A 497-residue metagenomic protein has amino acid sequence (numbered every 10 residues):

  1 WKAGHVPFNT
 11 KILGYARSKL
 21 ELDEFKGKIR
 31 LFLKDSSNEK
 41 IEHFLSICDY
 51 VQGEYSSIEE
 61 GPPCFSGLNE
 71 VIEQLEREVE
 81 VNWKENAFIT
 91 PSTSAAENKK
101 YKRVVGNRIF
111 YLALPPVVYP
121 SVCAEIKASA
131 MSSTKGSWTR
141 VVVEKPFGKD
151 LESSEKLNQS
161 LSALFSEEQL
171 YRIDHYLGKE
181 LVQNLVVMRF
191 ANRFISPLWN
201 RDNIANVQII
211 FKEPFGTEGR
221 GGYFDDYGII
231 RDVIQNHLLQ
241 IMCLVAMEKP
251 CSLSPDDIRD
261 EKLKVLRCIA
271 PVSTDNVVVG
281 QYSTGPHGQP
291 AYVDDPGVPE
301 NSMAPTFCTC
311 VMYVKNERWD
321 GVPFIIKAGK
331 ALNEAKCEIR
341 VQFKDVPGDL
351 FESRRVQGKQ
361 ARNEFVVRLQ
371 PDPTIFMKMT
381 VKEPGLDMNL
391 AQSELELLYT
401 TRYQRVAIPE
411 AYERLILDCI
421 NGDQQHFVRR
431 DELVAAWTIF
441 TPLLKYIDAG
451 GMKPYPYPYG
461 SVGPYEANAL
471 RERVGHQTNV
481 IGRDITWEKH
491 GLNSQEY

Functional and structural regions predicted by a protein language model:
W1-V143, F147-Y497: Secretory/organelle targeting and membrane-embedding segments
